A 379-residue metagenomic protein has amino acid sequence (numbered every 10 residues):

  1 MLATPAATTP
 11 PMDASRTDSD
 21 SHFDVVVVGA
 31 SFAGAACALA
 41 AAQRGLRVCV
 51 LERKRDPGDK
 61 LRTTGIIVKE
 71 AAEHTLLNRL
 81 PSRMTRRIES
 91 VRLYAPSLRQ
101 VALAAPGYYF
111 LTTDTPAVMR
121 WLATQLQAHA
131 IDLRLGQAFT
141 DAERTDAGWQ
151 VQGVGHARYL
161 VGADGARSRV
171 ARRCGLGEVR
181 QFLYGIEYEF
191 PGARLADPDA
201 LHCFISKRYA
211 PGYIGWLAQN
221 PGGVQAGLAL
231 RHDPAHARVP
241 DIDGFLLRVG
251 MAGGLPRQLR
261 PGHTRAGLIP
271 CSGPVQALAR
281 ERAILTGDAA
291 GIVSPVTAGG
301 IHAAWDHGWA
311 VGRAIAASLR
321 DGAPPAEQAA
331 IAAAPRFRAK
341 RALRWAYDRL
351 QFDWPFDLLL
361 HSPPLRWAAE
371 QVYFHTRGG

Functional and structural regions predicted by a protein language model:
M1-V25, Q43-R44: Extreme N-terminal leader/targeting segments of oxidoreductases
F23-C49: N-terminal Rossmann-like FAD-binding beta1-loop-alpha1 element of flavoenzymes
A42-R62: Glycine-rich FAD pyrophosphate-binding loop
D56-K60, H74-S90, E178-F182, P325-E327: A short alpha-helix-loop-beta-strand transition element characteristic of N-terminal alpha/beta dinucleotide-binding
V68-W121: A conserved beta-strand/loop capping segment in the N-terminal third of enzymes that catalyze redox or closely related
Q125-L255, V275, G291: Predominantly flavin-linked oxidoreductase catalytic cores and closely associated redox partners
A138-D141, P234-I315: FAD/FMN-dependent oxidoreductases across multiple families
R313-G379: C-terminal helical "tail/cap" subdomain of flavin- and related membrane-associated enzymes
